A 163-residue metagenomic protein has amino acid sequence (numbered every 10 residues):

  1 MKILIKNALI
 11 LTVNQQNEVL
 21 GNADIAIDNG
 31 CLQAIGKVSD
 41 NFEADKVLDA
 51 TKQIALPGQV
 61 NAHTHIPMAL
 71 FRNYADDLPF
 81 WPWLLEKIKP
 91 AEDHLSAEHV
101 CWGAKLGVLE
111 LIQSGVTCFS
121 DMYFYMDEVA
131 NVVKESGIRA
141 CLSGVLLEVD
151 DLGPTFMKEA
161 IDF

Functional and structural regions predicted by a protein language model:
M1-F42, Q53: N-terminal metal-binding scaffold of metallo-dependent hydrolase/deaminase domains
I3-K6, N41-W83, K105, L109-Q113: Replace "His-x-His-based motif
N29, Q33, D40-E43, W102 (+4 more regions): Replace "anionic and nucleotidyl ligands
A34-V38, L109-M122, V129, R139-C141: Gly/lys/ser-thr-rich phosphate-binding loops in alpha/beta enzymes that coordinate phosphoanhydride or phosphate groups
T51, L78-Y125: Divalent metal-binding segments
G58-T64, F119-S120, A140-S143: Hydrophobic faces of well-ordered beta-strands that scaffold small-molecule active sites in alpha/beta enzyme cores
P67, Y125-D127: Active-site environment of divalent metal-dependent phosphoester hydrolases
E128-F163: Metal-coordinating catalytic core of metallo-dependent amide/deamination hydrolases
